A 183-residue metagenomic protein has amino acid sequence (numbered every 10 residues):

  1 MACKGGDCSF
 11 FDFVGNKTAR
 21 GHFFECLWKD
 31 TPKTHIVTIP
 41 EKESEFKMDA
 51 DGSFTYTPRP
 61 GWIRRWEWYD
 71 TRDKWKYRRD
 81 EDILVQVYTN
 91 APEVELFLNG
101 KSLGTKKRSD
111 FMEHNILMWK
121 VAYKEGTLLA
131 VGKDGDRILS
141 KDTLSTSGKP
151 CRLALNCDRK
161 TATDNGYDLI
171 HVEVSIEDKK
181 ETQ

Functional and structural regions predicted by a protein language model:
M1-G166, K179-Q183: Substrate-binding clefts and catalytic carboxylate motifs of secreted carbohydrate-active enzymes
G166-V172: Short, solvent-exposed loop/turn segments enriched in Ser/Thr/Gly
